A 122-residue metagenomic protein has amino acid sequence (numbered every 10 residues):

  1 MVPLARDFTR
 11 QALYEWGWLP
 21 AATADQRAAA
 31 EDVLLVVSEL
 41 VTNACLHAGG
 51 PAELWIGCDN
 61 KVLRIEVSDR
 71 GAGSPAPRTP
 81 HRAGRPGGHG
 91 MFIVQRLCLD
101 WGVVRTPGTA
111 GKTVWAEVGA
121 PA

Functional and structural regions predicted by a protein language model:
M1-Q11: Short beta-to-alpha transition helix within the HATPase_c
V2, Q26-A30, M91: Short, structured helix-loop boundary elements
L13-S38: Conserved short strand/loop->alpha-helix "switch" segment adjacent to the catalytic nucleotide/phosphoryl-transfer site
V41: Metal-dependent amide/peptide-bond hydrolase catalytic core, centered on the "pita-bread" metallohydrolase fold
C45-A122: Conserved beta-strand-loop-beta-strand hairpin that lines the nucleotide-binding pocket of ATP/GTP-utilizing enzymes
